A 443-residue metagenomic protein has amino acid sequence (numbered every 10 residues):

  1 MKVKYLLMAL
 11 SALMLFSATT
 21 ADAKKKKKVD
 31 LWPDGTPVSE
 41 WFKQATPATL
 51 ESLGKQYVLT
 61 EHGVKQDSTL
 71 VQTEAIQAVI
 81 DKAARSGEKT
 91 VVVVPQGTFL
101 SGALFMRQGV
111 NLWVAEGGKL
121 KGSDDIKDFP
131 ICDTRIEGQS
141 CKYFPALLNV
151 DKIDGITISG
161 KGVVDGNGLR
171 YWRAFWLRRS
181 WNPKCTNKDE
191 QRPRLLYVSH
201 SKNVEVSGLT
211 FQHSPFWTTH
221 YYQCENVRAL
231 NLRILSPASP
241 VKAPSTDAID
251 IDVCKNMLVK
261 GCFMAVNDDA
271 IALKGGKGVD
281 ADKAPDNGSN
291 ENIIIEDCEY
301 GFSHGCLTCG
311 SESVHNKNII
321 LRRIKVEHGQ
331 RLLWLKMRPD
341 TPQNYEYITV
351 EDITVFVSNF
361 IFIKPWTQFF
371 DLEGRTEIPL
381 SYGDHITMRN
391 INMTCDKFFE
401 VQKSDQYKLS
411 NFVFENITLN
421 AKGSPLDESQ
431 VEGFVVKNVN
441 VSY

Functional and structural regions predicted by a protein language model:
K2-M8, A18-V93, T98-A103, R107-N111 (+6 more regions): Extracellular "leader-to-stem" segments immediately downstream of a signal peptide or signal-anchor in secreted/lumenal
L70-T73, S289, Y382: Electropositive phosphate-/nucleotide-binding environments in soluble metabolic enzymes
L100, Q108-V110, E346, N359 (+1 more regions): A generic structural signal for short beta-strands and their flanking turns/coil linkers
A103-M106, K119-D124, A146-D151, R194-H200 (+10 more regions): Glycine-rich beta-solenoid repeat tracts in large extracellular/virion proteins
E116-G117, D154-V163, K202-H213, E225-A238 (+8 more regions): Right-handed parallel beta-helix
G168-R170, G208, T218, Y222 (+1 more regions): A short secondary-structure junction signal
